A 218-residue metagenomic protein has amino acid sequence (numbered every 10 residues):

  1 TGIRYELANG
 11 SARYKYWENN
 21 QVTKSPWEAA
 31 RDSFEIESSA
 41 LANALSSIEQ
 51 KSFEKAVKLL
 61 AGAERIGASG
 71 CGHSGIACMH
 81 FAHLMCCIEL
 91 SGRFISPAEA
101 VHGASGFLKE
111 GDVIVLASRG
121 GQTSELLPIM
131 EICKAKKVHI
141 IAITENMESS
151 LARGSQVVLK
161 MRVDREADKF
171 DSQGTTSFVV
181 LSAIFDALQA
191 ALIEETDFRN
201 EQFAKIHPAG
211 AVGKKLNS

Functional and structural regions predicted by a protein language model:
G2-R4, K24: N-terminal compositionally biased, intrinsically disordered segments and leader/signal-like regions
I3, G10-A12: Short, low-complexity intrinsically disordered segments enriched in A/P/G/S/L with frequent Arg, especially at protein
V22-S39, I141, D164, D171-S177: A cross-family phosphate/adenosyl-ligand binding-site feature
T23-G62: An N-terminal, well-structured beta->alpha segment
A29, S33, I48, H73 (+3 more regions): Catalytic cores of large soluble enzymes that bind and process phosphate-bearing ligands
R65-T196: Glycine-rich phosphate-binding loops that contact phosphosugars or nucleotide phosphates
R153, A167, E194-S218: Internal, active-site/partner-interface "lid" segment
